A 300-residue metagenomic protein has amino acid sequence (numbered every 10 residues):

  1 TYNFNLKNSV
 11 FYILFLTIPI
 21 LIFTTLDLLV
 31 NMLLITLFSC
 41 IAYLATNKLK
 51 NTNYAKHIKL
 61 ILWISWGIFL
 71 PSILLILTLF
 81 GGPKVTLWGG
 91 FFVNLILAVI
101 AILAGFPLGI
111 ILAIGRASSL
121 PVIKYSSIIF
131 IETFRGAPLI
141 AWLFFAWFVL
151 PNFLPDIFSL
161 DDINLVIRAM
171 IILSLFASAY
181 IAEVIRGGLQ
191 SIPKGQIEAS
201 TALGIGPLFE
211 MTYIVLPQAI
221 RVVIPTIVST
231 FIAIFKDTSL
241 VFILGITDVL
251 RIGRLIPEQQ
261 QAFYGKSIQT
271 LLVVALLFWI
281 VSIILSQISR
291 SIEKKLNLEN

Functional and structural regions predicted by a protein language model:
T1-N300: Transmembrane alpha-helices and adjacent helix-loop boundaries
